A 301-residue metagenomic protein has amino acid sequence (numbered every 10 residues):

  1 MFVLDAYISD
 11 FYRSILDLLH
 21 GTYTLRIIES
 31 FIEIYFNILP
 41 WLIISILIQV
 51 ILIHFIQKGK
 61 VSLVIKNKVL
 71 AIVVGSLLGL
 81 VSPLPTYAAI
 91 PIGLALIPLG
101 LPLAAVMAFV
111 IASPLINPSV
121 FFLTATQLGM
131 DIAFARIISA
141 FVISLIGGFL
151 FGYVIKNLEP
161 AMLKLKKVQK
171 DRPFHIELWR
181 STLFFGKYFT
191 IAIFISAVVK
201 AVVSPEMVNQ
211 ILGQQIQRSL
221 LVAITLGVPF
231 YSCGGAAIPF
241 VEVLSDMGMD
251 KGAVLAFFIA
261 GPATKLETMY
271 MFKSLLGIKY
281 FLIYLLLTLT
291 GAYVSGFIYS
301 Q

Functional and structural regions predicted by a protein language model:
M1-V50, S62, F134-I224, D246 (+1 more regions): Selected transmembrane alpha-helices and immediately adjacent juxtamembrane segments of polytopic inner-membrane
K58-L63, K279: Membrane-interface helix-boundary motifs at transmembrane edges
I65-A71, G277: Transmembrane-helix boundary/entry motifs in multi-pass membrane transporters
G79-I137, P205-Y280: Membrane-interfacial helix-loop connectors
